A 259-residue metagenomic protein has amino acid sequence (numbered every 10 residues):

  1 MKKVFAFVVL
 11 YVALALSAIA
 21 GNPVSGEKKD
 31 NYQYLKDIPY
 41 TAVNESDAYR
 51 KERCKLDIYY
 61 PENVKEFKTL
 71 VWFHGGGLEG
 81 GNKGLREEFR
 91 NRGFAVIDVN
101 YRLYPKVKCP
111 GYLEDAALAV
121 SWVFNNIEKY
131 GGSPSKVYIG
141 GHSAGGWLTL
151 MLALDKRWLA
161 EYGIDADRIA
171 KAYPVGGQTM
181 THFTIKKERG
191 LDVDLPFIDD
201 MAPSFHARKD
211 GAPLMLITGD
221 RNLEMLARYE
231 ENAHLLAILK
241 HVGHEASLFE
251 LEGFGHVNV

Functional and structural regions predicted by a protein language model:
G21-K65: N-terminal cap/lid segment of alpha/beta-hydrolase-fold proteins
I38, S121-E188, I198-D199, P203: Primarily recognizes the serine-hydrolase "nucleophile elbow" in alpha/beta-hydrolase and SGNH/GDSL folds
E66-G76: Short beta-strand element of the alpha/beta-hydrolase
L70-W72, V96, L214, L248: Hydrophobic beta-strand anchors of alpha/beta hydrolase catalytic cores
F73, V175, L251-F254: Alpha/beta-hydrolase
N82-V99: Short amphipathic alpha-helix adjacent to the substrate-entry channel of hydrolases
G163-I185, D194-A237, H241: The feature captures the conserved acid-bearing segment of alpha/beta-hydrolase catalytic domains
A233, K240-V259: C-terminal catalytic histidine-bearing segment of alpha/beta-hydrolase fold enzymes
